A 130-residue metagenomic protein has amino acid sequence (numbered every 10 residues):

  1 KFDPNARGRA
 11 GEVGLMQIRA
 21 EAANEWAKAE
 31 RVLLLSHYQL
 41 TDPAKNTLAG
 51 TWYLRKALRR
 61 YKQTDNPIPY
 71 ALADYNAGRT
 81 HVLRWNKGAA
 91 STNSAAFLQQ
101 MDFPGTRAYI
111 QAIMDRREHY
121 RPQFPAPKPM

Functional and structural regions predicted by a protein language model:
K1-M130: Catalytic glycan-binding domains that act on GlcNAc-containing polysaccharides
